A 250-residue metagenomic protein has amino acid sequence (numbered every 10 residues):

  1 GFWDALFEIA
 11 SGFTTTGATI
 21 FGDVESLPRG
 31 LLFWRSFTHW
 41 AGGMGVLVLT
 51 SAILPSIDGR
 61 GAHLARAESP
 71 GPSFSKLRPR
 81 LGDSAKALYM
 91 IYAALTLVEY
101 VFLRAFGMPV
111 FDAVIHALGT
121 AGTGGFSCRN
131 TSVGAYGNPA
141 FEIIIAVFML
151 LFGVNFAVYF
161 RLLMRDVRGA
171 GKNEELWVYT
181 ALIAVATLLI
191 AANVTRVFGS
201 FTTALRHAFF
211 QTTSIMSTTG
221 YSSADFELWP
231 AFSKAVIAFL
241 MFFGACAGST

Functional and structural regions predicted by a protein language model:
G1-T250: Membrane-proximal intracellular helices of multi-pass ion channels
